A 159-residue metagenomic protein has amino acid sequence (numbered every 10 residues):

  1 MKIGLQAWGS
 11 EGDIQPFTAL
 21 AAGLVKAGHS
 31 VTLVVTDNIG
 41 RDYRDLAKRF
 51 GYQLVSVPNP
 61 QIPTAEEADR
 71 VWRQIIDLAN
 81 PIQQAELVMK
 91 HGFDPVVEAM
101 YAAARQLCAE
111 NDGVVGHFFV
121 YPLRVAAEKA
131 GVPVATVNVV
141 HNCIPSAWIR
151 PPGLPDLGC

Functional and structural regions predicted by a protein language model:
M1-V55: N-terminal subdomain of nucleotide-sugar transferases
S10, A79-P81, C159: Intrinsic-disorder/low-complexity, polar/charged segments
S10, N38, N59-I62, N138-C143: Short, acidic/turn-prone active-site loops that include or flank metal/cofactor- and phosphate-binding residues
V35-D37, A85-V88, I144-I149: Short C-terminal domain-edge/linker segments immediately following a structured domain
G40-Y43, D69-Q74, M89-F93, I149-D156: Low-complexity, flexible helical/coil segments
D42-R44, I62-A68, N142-W148: A short beta-to-alpha transition loop/helix N-cap that caps and shapes the active-site region
Y52-E110: Phosphate/nucleotide-donor binding subsite
F93-C159: Conserved nucleotide-sugar donor-interacting segment of glycosyltransferase catalytic cores, predominantly GT-B
